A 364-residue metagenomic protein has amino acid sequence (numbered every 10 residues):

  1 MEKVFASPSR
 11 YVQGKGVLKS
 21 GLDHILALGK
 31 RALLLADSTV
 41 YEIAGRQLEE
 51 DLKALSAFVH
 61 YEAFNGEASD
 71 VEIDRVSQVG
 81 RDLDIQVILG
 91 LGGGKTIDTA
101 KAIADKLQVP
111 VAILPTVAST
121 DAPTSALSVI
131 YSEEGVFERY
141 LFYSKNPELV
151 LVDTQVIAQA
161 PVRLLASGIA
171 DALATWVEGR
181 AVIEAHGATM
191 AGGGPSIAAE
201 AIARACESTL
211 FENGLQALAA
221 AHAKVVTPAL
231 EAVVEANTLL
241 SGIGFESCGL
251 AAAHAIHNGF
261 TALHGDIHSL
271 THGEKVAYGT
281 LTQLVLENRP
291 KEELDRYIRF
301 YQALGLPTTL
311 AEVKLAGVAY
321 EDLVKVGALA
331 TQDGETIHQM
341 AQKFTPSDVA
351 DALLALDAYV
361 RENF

Functional and structural regions predicted by a protein language model:
M1-V87, L310: ATP/NTP phosphate-donor binding region
R10, R31-L33, V59, Q86-L89 (+4 more regions): Structural motif
L18, Y41-G45, D70, K95-A102 (+3 more regions): Short glycine/serine/threonine-rich phosphate/pyrophosphate-binding segments that cradle anionic phosphate groups
G80-V117: A short, small-residue-rich loop immediately preceding and capping a beta-strand
D105-A198: A glycine/threonine-rich phosphate-anchoring loop and its flanking beta-alpha core in nucleotide/phosphate-binding
M190-L306: Active-site segments that bind and position negatively charged phosphate/pyrophosphate groups
R289-F364: C-terminal charged capping/lid subdomain of soluble metabolic enzymes
